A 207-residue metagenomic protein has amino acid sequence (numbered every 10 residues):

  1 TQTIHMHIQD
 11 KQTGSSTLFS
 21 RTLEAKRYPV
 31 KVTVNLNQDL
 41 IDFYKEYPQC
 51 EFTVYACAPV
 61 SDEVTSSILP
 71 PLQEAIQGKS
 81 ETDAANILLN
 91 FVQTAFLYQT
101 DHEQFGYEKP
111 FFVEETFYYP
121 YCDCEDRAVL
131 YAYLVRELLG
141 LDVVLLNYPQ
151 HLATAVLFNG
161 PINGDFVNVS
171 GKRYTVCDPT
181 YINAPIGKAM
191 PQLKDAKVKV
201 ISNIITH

Functional and structural regions predicted by a protein language model:
T1-H207: A structural boundary/capping signal
